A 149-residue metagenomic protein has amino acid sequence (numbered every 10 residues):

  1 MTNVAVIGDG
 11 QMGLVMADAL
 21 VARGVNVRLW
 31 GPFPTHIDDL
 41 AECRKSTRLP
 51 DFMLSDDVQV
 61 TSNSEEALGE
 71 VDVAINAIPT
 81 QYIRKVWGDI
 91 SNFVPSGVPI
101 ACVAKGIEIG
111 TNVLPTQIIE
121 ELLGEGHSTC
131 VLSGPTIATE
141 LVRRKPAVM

Functional and structural regions predicted by a protein language model:
M1-M53, Q59-S62, D89: NAD(P)+-binding Rossmann beta1-loop-alpha1 motif at the extreme N-terminus of oxidoreductases
A22-G24, M53-S55, P95, L123-G126: Short, well-ordered coil/turn elements that cap or connect secondary structure elements
L40, D57-V60, E120-E121, T139 (+1 more regions): Solvent-exposed, non-transmembrane amphipathic alpha-helical segments
R44-L49, Q117-I119, P146-M149: Short, hinge-like loop/turn segments at secondary-structure boundaries
L68-G69, V73-P146: Rossmann-like NAD(P)(H) cofactor-binding subdomain of soluble oxidoreductases
